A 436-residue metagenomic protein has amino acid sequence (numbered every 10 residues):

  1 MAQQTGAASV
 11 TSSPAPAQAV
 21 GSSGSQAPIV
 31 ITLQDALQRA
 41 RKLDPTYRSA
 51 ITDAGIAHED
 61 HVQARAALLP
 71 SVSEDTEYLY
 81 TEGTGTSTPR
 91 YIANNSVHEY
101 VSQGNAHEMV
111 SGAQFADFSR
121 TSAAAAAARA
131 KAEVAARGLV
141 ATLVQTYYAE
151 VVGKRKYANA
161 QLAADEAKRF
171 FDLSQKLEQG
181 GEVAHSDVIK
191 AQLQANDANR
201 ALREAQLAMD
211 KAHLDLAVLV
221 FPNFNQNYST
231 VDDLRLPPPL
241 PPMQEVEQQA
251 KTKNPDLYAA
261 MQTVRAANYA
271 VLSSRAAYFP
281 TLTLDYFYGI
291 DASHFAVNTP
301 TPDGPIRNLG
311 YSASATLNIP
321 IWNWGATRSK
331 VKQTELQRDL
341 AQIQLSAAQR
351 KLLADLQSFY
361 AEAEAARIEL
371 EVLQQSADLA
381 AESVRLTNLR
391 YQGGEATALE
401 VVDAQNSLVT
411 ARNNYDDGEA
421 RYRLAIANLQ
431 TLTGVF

Functional and structural regions predicted by a protein language model:
A2-E77, G83, T230-R265, P320-I321 (+1 more regions): Bacterial Sec-pathway N-terminal export signals of envelope proteins
A2-T11, V20, S25, E82 (+1 more regions): Acidic, low-complexity, intrinsically disordered peripheral segments
V10-T11, A17-I29, D75-V110, T230-M243 (+3 more regions): Small/polar, glycine/serine/threonine/aspartate-rich low-complexity segments that form flexible
L37-R41, V183, D187-V188, P222-V297 (+1 more regions): Amphipathic alpha-helical coiled-coil scaffold segments and their short linker/junction regions
Q38-R48, G55-P70, Q103-R120, A130-R137 (+8 more regions): A glycine-/polar-enriched beta->alpha junction
G138-K251, E362, A366, S407 (+2 more regions): Periplasmic alpha-helical coiled-coil/stalk elements that build and connect Gram-negative outer-membrane
A184, L352, F359, G394-A398: Alpha-helical heptad-repeat coiled-coil segments that mediate oligomerization/polymerization in large
D197-F224, Q375-V435: Short segments within alpha-helical structural elements
